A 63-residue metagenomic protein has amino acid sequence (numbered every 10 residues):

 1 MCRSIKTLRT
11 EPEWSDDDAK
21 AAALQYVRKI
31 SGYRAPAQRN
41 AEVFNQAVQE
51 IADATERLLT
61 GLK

Functional and structural regions predicted by a protein language model:
M1-K63: A charge-rich, low-complexity, intrinsically flexible signal that marks solvent-exposed coils, linkers, repeats
